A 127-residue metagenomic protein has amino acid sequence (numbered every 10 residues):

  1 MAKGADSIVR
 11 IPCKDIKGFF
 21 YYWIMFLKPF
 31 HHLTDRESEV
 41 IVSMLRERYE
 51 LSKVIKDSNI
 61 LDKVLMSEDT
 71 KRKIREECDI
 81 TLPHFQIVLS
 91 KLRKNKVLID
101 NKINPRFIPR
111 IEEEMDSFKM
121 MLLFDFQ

Functional and structural regions predicted by a protein language model:
M1-H31: Long, low-complexity, charged/polar intrinsically disordered regions in eukaryotic proteins
H32-L33, I80: Alpha-helical hairpin
L33-D69: Short helix->loop/beta-hairpin flanking segments within DNA-binding domains
M66-D69, H84-I87, R110: Short glycine/proline-centered loop/turn elements that form peptide/ligand docking sites
R72: Ligand-binding grooves and catalytic loops that recognize ribose/phosphate and carbohydrate rings, and esterified lipid
R75: The alpha-helix within a helix-turn-helix
I80, F85-R106: A short, conserved structural fragment
E112-Q127: Short, amphipathic alpha-helical interaction segments positioned at domain boundaries
